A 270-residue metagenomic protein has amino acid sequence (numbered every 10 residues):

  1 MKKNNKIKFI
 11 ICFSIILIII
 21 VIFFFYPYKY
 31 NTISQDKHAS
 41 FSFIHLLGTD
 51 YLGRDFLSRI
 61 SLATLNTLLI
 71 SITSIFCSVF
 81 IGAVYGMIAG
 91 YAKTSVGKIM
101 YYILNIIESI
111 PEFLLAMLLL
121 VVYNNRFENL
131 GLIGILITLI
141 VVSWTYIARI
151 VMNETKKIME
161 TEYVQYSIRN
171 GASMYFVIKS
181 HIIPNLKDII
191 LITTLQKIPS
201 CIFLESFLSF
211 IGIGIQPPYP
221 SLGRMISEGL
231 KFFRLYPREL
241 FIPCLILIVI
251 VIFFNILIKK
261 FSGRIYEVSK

Functional and structural regions predicted by a protein language model:
M1-N31, V96, I103, L186 (+1 more regions): N-terminal signal-anchor/first transmembrane alpha helix
V21-S58, G212-G214: Short membrane-interfacial helix/loop motifs at transmembrane-helix boundaries
L46, D50, M100-A148, N153-K157: Generic hydrophobic transmembrane alpha-helix motif, especially the helices
T49-R54, Y91-A92, Y166-N185, I226: Short helix-to-coil transition segments within interhelical loops that connect adjacent transmembrane helices
F56-Y91: Transmembrane alpha-helix signature in integral membrane proteins
R59-I60, L68, I103, I110 (+5 more regions): Short hydrophobic alpha-helical segments within the ABC transporter permease transmembrane module
M117, V122, I190-S227: Non-cytoplasmic
F127-N129, V142, L195, P237-K270: C-terminal transmembrane helix and the adjacent membrane-cytosol boundary/short C-terminal tail of inner/organellar
